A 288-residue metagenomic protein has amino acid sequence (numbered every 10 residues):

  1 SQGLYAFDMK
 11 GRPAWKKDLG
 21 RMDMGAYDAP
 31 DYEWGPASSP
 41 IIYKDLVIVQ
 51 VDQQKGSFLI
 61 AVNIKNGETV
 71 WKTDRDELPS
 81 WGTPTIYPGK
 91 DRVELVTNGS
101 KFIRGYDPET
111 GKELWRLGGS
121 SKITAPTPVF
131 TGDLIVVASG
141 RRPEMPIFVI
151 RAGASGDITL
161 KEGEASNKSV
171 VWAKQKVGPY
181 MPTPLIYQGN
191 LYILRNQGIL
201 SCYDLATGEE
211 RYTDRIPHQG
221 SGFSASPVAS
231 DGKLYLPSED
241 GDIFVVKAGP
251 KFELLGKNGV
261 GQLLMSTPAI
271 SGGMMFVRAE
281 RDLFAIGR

Functional and structural regions predicted by a protein language model:
S1-R288: Noncatalytic, solvent-exposed loop/strand surfaces of beta-propeller-type extracellular/periplasmic domains
